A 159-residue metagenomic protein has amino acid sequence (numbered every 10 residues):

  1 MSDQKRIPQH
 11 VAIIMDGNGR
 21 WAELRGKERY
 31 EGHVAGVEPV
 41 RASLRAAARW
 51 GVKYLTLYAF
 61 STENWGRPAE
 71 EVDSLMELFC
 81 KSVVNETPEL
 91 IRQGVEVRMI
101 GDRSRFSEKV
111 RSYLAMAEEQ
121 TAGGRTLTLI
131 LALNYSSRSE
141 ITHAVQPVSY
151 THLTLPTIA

Functional and structural regions predicted by a protein language model:
M1-L153: Flexible, compositionally biased loop and terminal segments
T154-A159: A short, hydrophobic C-terminal helix/tail in secreted or cell-surface proteins
